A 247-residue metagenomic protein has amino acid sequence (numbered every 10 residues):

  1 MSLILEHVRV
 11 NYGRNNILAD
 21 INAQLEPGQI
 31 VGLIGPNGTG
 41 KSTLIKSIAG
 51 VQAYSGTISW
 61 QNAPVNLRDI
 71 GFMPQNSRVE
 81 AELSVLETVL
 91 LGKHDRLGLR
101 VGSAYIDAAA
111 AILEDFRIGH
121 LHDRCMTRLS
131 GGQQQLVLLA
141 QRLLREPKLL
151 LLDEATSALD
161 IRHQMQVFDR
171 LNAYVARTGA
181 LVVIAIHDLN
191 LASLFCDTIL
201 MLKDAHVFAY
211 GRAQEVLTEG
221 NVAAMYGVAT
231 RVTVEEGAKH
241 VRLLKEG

Functional and structural regions predicted by a protein language model:
L3, L18-D20: Conserved structural motif at the start of ABC-family nucleotide-binding domains
I34-P36: The feature captures the beta-strand-to-loop junction immediately N-terminal to the Walker
A49: Helix-to-loop junction immediately C-terminal to a conserved catalytic motif
A104-L121, L138, E146: Conserved ABC ATPase "signature" region
C125-L129, Q133: Conserved ABC ATPase signature
L150-E154: Catalytic Walker B motif of ABC-type/P-loop ATPase nucleotide-binding domains
A223-G247: ABC ATPase nucleotide-binding domains
